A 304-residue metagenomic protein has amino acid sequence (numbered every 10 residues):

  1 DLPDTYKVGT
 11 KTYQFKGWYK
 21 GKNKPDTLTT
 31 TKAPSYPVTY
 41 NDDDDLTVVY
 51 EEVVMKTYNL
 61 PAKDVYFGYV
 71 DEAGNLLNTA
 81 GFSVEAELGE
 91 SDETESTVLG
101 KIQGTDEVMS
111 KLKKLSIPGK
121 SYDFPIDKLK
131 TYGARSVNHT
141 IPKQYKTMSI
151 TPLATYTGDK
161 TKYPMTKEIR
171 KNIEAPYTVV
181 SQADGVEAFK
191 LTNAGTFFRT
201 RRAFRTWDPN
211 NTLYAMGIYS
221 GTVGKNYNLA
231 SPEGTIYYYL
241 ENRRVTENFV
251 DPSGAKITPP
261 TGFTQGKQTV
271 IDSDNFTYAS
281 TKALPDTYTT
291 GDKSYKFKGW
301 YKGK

Functional and structural regions predicted by a protein language model:
D1-P3, P259-P285: Short, flexible domain-boundary/linker segments around small modular repeats
L2-T31, E107-T222, Y278-K304: Surface-exposed interfaces of beta-sheet-rich extracellular modules
K7, K20-K24, D43, V53 (+3 more regions): Disulfide-stabilized cysteine-rich extracellular repeat microdomains
W18, V48, F67, E247-F249 (+1 more regions): Extracellular/surface recognition and adhesion modules
P25-V53, Y219-L240, K304: Extracellular interaction modules
T57, K63-V70, V245-D251: A short, amphipathic beta-strand motif
A73-L99, S253-T269: Short, ordered, surface-exposed loop/turn motifs in non-cytosolic proteins
D92-P118, Q265-D274: Short, acidic Ser/Thr/Gly-rich low-complexity loop/linker segments typical of extracellular and cell-surface proteins
